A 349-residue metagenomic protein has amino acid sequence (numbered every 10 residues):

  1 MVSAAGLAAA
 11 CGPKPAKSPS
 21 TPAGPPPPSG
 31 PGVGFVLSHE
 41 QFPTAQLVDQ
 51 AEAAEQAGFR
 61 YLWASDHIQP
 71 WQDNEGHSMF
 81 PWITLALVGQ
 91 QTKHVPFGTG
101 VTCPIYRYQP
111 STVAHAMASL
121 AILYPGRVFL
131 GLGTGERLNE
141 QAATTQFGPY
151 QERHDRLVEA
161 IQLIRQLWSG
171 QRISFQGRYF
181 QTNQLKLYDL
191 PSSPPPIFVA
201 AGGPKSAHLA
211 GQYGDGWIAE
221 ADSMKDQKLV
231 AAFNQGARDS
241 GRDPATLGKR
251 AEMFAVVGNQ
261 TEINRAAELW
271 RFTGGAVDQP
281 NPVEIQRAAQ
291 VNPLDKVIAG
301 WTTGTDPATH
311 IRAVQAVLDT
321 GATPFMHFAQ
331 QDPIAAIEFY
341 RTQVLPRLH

Functional and structural regions predicted by a protein language model:
S3-H349: Active-site-adjacent structural elements that line small-molecule/cofactor binding pockets in enzymes
